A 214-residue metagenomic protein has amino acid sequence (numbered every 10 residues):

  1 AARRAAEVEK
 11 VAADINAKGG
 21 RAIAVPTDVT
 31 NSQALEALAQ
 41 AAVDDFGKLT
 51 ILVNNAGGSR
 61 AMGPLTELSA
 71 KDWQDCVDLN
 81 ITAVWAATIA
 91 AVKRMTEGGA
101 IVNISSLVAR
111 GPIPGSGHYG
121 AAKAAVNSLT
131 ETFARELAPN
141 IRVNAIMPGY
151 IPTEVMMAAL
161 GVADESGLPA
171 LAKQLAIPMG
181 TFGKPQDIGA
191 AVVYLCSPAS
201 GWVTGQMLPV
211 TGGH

Functional and structural regions predicted by a protein language model:
A5, P26-L38, A70, Q186-D187: The beta1-alpha1 cofactor-binding region of Rossmann-like NAD(H)/NADP(H)-dependent oxidoreductases
G63-L65, D72-Q74, K173: Substrate-binding pocket helix/loop in short-chain dehydrogenase/reductase
T88, A122, T130: Active-site helix of classical SDR
K93, A134-P139, G201: Alpha-helical segment proximal to the catalytic Tyr-Lys
S106: Residue(s) in the substrate-gating loop at a strand-loop-helix junction that position the organic substrate next
R110, M147-A158: Short, flexible catalytic-loop segment of classical short-chain dehydrogenase/reductase
A145, L168-V203, V210-G212: C-terminal helical subdomain
